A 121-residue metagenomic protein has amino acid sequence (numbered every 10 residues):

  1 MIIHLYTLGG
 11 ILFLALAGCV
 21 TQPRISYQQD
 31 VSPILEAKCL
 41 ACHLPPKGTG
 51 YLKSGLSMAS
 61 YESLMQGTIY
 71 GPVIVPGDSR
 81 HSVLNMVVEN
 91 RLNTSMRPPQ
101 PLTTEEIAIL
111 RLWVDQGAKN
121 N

Functional and structural regions predicted by a protein language model:
M1-I2: N-terminal secretory signal peptides that target proteins for export/translocation
Y6-A17: Bacterial N-terminal signal peptides
C19-N121: Aromatic- and Gly/Pro-enriched helix-to-coil junctions and flexible linker segments
